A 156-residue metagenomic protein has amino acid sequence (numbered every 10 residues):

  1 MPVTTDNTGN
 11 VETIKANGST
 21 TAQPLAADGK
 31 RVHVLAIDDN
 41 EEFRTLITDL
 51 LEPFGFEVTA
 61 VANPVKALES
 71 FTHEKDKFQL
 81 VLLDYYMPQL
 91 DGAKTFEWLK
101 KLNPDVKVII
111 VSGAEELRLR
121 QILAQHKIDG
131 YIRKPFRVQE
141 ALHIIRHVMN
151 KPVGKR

Functional and structural regions predicted by a protein language model:
M1-L35, T48, D105, R137-R156: Non-catalytic signal-transmission and effector/linker regions of two-component phosphorelay proteins
N40-R44: Short acidic/polar segment at the start of the alpha1 helix of CheY-like receiver
T45-P53: Charged docking surfaces used in two-component/phosphorelay signaling
A60-L80, R120: Acidic, metal-coordinating helix/loop segments flanking the phosphotransfer/catalytic sites of two-component signaling
E69, A93-D105: Short amphipathic alpha-helix used as the core "switch/output" element in two-component signaling
M87: Receiver (REC) domain active-site loop signature in two-component systems and cognate sites in sensor histidine kinases
K94, A114-I132, Q139-H143: Alpha4 helix (beta4-alpha4-beta5 surface) of REC/receiver domains from two-component response regulators
